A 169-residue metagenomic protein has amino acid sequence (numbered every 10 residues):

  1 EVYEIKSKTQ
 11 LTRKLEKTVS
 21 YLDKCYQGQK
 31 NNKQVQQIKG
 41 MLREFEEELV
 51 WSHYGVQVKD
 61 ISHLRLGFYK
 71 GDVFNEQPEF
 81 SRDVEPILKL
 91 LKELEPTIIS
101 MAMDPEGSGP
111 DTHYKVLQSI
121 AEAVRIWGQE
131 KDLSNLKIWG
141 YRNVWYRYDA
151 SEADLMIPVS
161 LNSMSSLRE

Functional and structural regions predicted by a protein language model:
E1-S134, G140: Active-site beta-strand->loop->alpha-helix modules in alpha/beta enzyme cores, enriched in Gly/His/Asp(Glu)
L66, N143, V159-L161: Active-site donor-binding loop signature of nucleotide-sugar glycosyltransferases
P96-I99, W145-S151: Short acidic (Asp/Glu) and glycine-rich catalytic loops that position anionic groups and cofactors
R147-E169: A conserved mid-domain beta-alpha-beta active-site/ligand-binding segment of alpha/beta enzyme cores
